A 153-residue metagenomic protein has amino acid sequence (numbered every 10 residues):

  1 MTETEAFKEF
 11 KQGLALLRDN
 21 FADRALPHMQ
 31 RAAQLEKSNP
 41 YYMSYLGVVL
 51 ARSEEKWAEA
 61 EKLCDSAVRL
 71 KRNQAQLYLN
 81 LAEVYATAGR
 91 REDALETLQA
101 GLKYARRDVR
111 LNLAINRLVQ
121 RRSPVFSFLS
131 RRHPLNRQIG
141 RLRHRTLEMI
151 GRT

Functional and structural regions predicted by a protein language model:
M1-K11, A15-R18, R69, K103-N112 (+1 more regions): Intrinsically disordered, low-complexity, charge-biased linker/tail regions
F10-D19, P27-L77: Alpha-helical adaptor scaffolds
D19-H28, S53-S66, A88-A100, V125-S130: Structural signature of tandem alpha-helical TPR/SEL1-like repeats, specifically the intra-repeat loop/turn
R24, M43, W57-A58, Y78 (+3 more regions): Secondary-structure transition/capping residues
R69-R107: Compact, basic/aliphatic-enriched, mixed alpha/beta core segments that act as assembly/interaction modules in small
